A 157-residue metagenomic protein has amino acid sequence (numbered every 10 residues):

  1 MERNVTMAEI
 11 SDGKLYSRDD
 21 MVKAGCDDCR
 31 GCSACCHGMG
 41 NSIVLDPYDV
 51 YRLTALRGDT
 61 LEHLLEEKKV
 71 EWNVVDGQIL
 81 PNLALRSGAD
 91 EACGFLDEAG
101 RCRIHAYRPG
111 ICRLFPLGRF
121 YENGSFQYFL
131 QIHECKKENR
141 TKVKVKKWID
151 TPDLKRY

Functional and structural regions predicted by a protein language model:
M1-A92, L96-Y157: Short loop/turn segments that flank or connect secondary-structure elements
